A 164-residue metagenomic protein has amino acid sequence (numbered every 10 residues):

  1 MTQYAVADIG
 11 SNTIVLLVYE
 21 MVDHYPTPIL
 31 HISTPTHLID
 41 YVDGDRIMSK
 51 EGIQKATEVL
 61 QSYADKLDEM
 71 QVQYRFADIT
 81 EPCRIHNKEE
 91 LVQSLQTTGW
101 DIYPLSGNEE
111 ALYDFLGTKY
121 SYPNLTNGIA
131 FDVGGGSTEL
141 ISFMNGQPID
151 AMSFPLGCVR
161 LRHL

Functional and structural regions predicted by a protein language model:
M1, S106-A130: Conserved phosphate-binding catalytic cores of ATP/NTP-utilizing and phosphoryl-transfer enzymes
M1-Q3, A7: Non-catalytic pre-domain segments flanking phosphatase-related domains
D8-T13, F131-S137, G157: A short acidic Gly-Thr/Ser loop motif
I14-E51, M144-L164: Short glycine-rich, Thr/Ser-proximal phosphate-binding strand/loop in the N-terminal lobe of ATP-dependent enzymes
A56-M70: A short, N-terminal amphipathic alpha-helix
K66-S94: Short beta-strand-loop/turn "lid" adjacent to the catalytic site in phosphate-handling enzymes
T97-L105: A glycine-rich helix N-cap at a beta->alpha junction
Y122-M152: Phosphate-binding/catalytic loop of phosphoryl-transfer enzymes
